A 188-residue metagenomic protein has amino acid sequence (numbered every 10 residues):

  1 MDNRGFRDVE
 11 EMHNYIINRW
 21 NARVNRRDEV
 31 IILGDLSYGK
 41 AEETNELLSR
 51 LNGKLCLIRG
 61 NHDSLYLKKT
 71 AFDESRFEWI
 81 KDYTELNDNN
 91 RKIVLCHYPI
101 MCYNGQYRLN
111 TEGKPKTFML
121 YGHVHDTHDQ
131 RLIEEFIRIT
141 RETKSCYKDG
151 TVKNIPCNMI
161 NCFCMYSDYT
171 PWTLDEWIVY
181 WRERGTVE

Functional and structural regions predicted by a protein language model:
M1-D88: Core catalytic region of metal-dependent phosphoesterases/phosphodiesterases, especially metallo-beta-lactamase-like
D73-E188: Conserved beta-sheet core of the metallophosphoesterase superfamily
